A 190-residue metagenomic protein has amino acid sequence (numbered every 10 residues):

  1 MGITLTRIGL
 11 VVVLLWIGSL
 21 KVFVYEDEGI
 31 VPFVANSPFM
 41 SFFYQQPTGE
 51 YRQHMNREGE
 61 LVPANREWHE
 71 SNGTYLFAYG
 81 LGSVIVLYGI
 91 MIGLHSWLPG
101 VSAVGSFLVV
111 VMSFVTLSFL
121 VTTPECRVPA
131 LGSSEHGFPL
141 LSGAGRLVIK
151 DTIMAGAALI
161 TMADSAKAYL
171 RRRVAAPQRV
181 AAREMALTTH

Functional and structural regions predicted by a protein language model:
M1-H190: Membrane-interface extramembranous regions
